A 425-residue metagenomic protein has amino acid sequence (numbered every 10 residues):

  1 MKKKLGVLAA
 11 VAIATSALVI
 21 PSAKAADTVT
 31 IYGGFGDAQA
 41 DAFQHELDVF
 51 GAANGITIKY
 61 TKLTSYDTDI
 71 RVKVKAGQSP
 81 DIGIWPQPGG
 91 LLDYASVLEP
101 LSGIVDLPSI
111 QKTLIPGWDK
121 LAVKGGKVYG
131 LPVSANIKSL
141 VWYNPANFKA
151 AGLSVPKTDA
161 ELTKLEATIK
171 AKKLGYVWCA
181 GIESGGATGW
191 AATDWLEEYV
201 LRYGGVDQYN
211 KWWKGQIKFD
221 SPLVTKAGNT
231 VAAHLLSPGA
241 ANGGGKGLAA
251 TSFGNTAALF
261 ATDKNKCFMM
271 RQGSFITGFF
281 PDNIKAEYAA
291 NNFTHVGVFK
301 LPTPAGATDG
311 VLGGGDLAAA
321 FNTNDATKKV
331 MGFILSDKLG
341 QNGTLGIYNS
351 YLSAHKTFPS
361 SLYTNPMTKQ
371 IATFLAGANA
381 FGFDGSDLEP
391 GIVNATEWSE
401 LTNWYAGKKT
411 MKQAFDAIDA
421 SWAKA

Functional and structural regions predicted by a protein language model:
K4, L8-A10, A23-L91, L107-I110 (+5 more regions): Conserved N-terminal structural module of periplasmic/extracytoplasmic solute-binding proteins
S16-A23: C-terminal segment of classical bacterial N-terminal signal peptides
T28, K149, A171-K173, S360-S361 (+1 more regions): Conserved C-terminal helix/tail region of periplasmic/extracytoplasmic solute-binding proteins
Q87-S139, A191, V298: Hinge/lid segment of periplasmic solute-binding proteins
S102-L114, I182-G186, L201-K226, I284-N291 (+3 more regions): Short, solvent-exposed loop/beta-turn-alpha elements that line the ligand-binding surface or hinge of extracytoplasmic
Y129-L131, T163-I217: Extracytoplasmic/periplasmic solute-binding protein
W213-A249: Glycine-centered hinge/linker elements that transmit conformational signals in sensory and ligand-binding systems
Q272, D282-S350: Extracytoplasmic/periplasmic substrate-recognition and gating elements
